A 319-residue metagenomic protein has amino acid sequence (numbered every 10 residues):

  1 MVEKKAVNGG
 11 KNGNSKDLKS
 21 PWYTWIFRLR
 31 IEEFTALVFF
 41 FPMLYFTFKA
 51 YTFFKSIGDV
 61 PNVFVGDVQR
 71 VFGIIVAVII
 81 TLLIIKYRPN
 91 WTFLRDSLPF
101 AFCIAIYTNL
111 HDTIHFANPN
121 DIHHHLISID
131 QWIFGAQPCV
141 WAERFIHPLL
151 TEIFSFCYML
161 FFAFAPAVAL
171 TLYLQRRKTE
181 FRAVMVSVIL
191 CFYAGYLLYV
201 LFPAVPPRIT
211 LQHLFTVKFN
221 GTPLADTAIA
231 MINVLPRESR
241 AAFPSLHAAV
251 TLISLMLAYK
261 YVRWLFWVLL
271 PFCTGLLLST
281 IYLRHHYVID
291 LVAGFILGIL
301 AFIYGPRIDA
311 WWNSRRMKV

Functional and structural regions predicted by a protein language model:
E3-K4, G9, N14-G73, L94-F164: N-terminal transmembrane-helix/juxtamembrane module of multi-pass inner/ER membrane proteins
F41-A50, C103-T108, F192-Y199, C273-Y282: Aromatic-anchored segments of alpha-helical transmembrane domains
V68, L150-A165, E238-L257, V292: Membrane-interface loop-to-helix entry segments
F93-A101, P166-P203, T210: Interfacial segments of alpha-helical transmembrane regions
F102, I106-N118, H125, I189-F219: Aromatic-rich transmembrane-lumenal/periplasmic boundary elements in polytopic membrane proteins
A167-L174, A248-F266, I296-G305: Membrane-interfacial alpha-helical segments at the cytosolic side of multi-pass membrane proteins
L197-R263: Membrane-interfacial catalytic/cofactor-binding modules of polytopic membrane enzymes
P206, A242, L276-I299: Interfacial helix-loop-helix junctions of multi-pass membrane proteins
